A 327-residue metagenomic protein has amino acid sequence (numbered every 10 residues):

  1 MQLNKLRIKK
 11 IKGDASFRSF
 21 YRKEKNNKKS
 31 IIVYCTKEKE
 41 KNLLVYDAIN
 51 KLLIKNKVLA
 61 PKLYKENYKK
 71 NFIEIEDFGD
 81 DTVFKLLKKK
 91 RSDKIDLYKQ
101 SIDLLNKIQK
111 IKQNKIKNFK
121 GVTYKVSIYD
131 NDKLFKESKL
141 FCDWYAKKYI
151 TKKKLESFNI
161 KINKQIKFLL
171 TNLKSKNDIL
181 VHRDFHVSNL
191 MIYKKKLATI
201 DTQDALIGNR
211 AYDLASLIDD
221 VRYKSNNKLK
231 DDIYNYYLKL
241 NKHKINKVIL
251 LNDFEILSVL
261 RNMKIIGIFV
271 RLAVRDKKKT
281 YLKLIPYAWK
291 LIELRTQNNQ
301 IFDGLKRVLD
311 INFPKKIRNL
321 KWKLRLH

Functional and structural regions predicted by a protein language model:
M1, Q113, N118-K120, K125 (+3 more regions): An alpha-helical support segment within catalytic cores of ATP-dependent transferases
L3-E24: ATP-binding glycine-rich phosphate-binding loop
R18-E24, I32, I108-Q109, K167-L214 (+1 more regions): Active-site acidic catalytic loop and adjacent metal/ATP-binding pocket of ATP-dependent phosphoryl transfer enzymes
Y21-K136, I150, K174: ATP-binding pocket architecture of kinase catalytic cores
V126-Y129, N246-S258: All-alpha amphipathic helical-bundle segments outside canonical DNA-binding/catalytic cores that form hydrophobic
K133, N177, H182, L206 (+1 more regions): Secondary-structure capping and boundary motifs in well-ordered enzyme cores
K139-Y149, R210-I245, I256-D276, A288-R295: Active-site activation/catalytic loop segments of kinase-like enzymes and analogous catalytic loops in related
G267-H327: ATP/Mg2+ or Mg2+-diphosphate-binding catalytic cores that bind nucleotide phosphates or diphosphates via glycine-rich
